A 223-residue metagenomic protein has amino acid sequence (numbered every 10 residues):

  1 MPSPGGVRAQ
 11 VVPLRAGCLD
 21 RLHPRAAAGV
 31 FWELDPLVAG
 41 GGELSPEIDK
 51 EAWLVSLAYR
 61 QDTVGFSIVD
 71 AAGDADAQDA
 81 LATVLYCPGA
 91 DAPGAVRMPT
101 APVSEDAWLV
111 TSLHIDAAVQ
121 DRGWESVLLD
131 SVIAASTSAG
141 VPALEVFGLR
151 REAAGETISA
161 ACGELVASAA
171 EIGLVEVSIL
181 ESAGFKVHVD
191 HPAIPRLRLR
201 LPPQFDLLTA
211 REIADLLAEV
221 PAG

Functional and structural regions predicted by a protein language model:
M1-T63, A80, V84, E145-G223: Terminal substrate-recognition subdomain of acyl/acetyltransferases
S56-R60, G73-D116, A160-G163, A167 (+1 more regions): Conserved acyl-donor/pantetheine-binding loop and adjacent beta-alpha core of acyl/acetyltransferases and related
T63, S138-V141: Short, high-confidence coil segments that cap the C-terminus of an alpha-helix and link into the following beta-strand
S67-A75, K186: Core beta-strand residues in small-molecule sensory/regulatory alpha/beta domains
D70, P88, L199-L201: Residue-level signal for short segments within beta-strands and strand-turn junctions of well-structured beta-sheet
G89-D91, A118, R151, Q204: Short coil/turn motifs at secondary-structure junctions
L109, L128-V132, G184: Short, hydrophobic/aromatic alpha-helical segments in well-folded domains
I115, D121-T137: Conserved acetyl-CoA-binding loop-helix of GNAT-fold acetyltransferases
